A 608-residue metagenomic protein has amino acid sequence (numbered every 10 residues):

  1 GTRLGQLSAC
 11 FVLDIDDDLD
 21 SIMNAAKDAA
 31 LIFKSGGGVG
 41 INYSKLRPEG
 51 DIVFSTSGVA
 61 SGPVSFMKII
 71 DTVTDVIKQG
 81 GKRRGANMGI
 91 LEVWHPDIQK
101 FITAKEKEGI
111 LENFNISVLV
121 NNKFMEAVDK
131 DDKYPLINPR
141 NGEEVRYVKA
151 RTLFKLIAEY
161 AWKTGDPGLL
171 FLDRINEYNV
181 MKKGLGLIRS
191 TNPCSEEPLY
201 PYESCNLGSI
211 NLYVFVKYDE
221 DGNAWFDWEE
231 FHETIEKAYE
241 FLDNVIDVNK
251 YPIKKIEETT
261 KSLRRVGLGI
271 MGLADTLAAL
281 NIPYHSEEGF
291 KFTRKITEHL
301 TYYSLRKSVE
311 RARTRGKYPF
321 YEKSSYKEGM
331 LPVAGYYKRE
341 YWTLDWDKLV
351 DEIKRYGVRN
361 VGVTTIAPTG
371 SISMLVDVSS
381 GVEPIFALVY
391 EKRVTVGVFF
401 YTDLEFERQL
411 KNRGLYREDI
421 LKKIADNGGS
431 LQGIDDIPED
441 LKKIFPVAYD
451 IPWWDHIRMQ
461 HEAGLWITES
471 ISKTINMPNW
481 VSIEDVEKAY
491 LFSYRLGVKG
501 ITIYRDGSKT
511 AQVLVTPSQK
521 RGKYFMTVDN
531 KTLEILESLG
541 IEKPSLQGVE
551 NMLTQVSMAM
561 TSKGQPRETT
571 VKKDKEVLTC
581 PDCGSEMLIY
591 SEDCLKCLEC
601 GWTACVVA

Functional and structural regions predicted by a protein language model:
S8-W228, Y251-K255, S304, S308-E322 (+3 more regions): Active-site cavity-forming subdomains of large catalytic enzyme subunits
V93, K237-V248, T259-N281, R458: Core structural elements
G184, R189, S195-P198, L242-D247 (+4 more regions): Catalytic alpha/beta core of large soluble enzyme barrels
T234-E257, P283-T369, E439-K442, A489: Internal maturation/activation junctions in enzymes
V577, C594, W602: Residues immediately within or flanking Cys/His clusters that coordinate Zn2+ in small zinc-binding modules
P581-S585, E599: Short, cysteine/histidine-rich loop/knuckle motifs that typically chelate Zn2+
G584-M587, A604: Cys/His-rich microdomains that often coordinate metals
G601-A608: Short Cys/His-rich micro-motifs in 6-15 aa windows
